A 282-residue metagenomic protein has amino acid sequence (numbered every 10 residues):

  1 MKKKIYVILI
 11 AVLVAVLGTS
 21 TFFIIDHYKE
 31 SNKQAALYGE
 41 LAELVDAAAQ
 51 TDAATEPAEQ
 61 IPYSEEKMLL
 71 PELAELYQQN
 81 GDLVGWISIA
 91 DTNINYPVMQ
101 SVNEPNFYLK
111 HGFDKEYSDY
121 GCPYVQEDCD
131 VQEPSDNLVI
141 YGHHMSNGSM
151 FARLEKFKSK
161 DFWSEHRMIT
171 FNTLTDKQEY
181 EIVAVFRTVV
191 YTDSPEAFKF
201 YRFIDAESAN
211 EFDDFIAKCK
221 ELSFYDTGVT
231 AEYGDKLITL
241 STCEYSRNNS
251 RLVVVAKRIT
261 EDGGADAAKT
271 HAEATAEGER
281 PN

Functional and structural regions predicted by a protein language model:
M1-L13: N-terminal Sec-pathway targeting helices
A11-T21: Hydrophobic alpha-helical transmembrane segments of multipass integral membrane proteins
T19-N282: Solvent-exposed, non-transmembrane regions of membrane-associated and secreted proteins
